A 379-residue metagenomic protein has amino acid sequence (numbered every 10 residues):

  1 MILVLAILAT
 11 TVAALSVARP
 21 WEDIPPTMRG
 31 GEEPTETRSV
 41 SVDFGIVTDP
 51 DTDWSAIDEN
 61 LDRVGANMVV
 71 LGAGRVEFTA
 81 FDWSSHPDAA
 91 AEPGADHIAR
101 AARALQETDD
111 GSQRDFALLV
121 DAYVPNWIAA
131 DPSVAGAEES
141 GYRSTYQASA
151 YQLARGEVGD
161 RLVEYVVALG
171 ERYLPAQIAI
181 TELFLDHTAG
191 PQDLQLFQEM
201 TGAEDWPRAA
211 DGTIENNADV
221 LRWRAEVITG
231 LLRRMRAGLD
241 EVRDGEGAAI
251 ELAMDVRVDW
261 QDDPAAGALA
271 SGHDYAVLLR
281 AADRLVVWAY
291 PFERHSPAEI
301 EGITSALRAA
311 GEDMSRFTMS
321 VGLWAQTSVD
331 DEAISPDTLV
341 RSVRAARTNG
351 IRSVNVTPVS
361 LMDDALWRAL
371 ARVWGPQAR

Functional and structural regions predicted by a protein language model:
E33-T37, T48, D115-R172, A210 (+1 more regions): Active-site-adjacent "subsite" loops/lids of carbohydrate-active enzymes
S41, D115-Y123, A179-D186, I214-A270 (+1 more regions): Aromatic-lined carbohydrate-recognition surfaces of secreted/lumenal glycan-active proteins
D53-T79, E171-Q177, V277-V286, A346-V354: Catalytic domains of carbohydrate-active enzymes, especially glycoside hydrolases
I57-D58, D62, G74-I128, E215-G245: Aromatic-lined substrate-binding rim segments of carbohydrate-active enzymes
N60, S149-L185, L231, D274-L278 (+1 more regions): An active-site-proximal structural segment forming one wall of the substrate-binding cleft that immediately precedes
M68, A281-I300, D313-R379: Substrate-binding cleft of secreted/luminal carbohydrate-active enzymes
F78, A176, T181, Q198-N217 (+2 more regions): Aromatic- and acid-rich polysaccharide-binding/catalytic face of secreted or lumenal carbohydrate-active enzymes
S84-A90, V124-Q147, E182-D211: Aromatic- and acidic-residue-enriched segments that line the glycan-binding/catalytic groove of carbohydrate-active
